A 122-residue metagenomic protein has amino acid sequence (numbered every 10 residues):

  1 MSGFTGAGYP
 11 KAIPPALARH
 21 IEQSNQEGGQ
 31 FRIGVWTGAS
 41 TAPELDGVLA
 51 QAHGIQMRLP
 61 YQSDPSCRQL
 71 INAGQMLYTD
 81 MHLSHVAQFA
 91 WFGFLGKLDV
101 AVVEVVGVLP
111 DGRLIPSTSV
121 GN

Functional and structural regions predicted by a protein language model:
S2-N122: Conserved alpha/beta enzyme-core scaffold
